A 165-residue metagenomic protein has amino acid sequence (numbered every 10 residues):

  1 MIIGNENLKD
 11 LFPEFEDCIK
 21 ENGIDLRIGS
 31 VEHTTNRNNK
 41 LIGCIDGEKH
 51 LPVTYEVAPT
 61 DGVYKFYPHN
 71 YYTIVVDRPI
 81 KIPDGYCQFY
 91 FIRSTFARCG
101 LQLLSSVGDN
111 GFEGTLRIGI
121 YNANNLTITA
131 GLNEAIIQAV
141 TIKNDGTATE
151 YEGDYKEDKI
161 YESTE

Functional and structural regions predicted by a protein language model:
M1-E165: DUTPase catalytic domain/fold
